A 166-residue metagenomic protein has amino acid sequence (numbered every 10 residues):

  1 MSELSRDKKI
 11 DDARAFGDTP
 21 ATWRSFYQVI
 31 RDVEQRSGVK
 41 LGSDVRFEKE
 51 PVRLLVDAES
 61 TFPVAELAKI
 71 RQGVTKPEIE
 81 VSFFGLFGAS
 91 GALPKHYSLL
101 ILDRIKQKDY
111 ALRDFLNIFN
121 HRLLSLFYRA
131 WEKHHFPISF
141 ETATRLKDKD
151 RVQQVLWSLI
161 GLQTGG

Functional and structural regions predicted by a protein language model:
M1-A92, L100: The feature captures two recurrent sequence modes
I70-G166: Core of folded catalytic or high-affinity ligand/protein-binding domains in predominantly eukaryotic proteins
